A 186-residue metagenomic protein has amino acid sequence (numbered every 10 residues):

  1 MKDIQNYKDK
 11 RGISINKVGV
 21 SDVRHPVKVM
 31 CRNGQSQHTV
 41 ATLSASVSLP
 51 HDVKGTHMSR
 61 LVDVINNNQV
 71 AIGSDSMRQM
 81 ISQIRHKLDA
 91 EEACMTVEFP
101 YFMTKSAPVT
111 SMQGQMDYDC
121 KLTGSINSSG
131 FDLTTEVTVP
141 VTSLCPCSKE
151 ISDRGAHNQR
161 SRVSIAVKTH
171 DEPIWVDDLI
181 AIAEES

Functional and structural regions predicted by a protein language model:
M1-S186: N-terminal intrinsically disordered, cationic/polar leader segments that include organellar targeting peptides
